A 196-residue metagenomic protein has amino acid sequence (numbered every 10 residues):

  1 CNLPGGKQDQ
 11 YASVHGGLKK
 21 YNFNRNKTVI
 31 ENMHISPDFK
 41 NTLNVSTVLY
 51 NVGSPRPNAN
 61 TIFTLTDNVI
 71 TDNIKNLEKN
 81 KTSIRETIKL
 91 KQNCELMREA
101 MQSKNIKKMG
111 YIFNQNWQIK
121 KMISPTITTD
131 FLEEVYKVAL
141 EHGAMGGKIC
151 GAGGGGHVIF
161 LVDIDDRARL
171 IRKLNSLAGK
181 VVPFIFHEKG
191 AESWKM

Functional and structural regions predicted by a protein language model:
C1-P4, Q8-G147, I159-M196: C-terminal nucleotide
G155: Glycine-rich active-site/cofactor-binding loop and its immediate structural neighborhood
